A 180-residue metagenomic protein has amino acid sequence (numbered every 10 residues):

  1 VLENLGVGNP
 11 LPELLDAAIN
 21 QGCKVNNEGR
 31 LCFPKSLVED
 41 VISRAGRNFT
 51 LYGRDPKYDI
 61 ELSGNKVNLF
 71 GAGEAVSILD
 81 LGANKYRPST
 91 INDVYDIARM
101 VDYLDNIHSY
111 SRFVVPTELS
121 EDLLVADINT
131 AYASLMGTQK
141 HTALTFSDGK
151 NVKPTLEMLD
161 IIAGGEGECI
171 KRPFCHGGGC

Functional and structural regions predicted by a protein language model:
V1-N48: N-terminal alpha-helical transmembrane segments of multi-pass membrane transport and channel/translocase proteins
C32-C180: Catalytic alpha/beta active-site cores
